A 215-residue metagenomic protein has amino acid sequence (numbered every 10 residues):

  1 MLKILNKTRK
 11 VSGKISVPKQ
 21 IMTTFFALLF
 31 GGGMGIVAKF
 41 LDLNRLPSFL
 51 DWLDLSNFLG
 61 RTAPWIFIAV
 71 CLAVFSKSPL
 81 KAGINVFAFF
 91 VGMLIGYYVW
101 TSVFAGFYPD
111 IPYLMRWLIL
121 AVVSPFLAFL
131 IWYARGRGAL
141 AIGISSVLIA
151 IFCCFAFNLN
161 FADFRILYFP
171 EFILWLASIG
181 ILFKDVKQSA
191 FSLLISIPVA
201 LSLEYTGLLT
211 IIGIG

Functional and structural regions predicted by a protein language model:
M1-L94, Y98-V99: N-terminal topogenic module of multi-pass integral membrane proteins
A63-A73, L120-W132, I173-I179: Hydrophobic cores of alpha-helical transmembrane segments in multi-pass inner/ER membrane proteins, independent
V74-N85, W132-I142, I181-L194: Membrane-helix interface "capping/anchor" motifs
I84-M93, G143-F152, S189-S202: Central hydrophobic cores of alpha-helical transmembrane segments in multi-pass integral membrane proteins
L94, V122, F172-F183, V199-E204: Alpha-helical transmembrane segments and their membrane-interface exit regions
V99-L167: Membrane-proximal helix-loop-helix units in multi-pass membrane proteins
F107, F157-Y168, W175-S192: Membrane-helix boundary connector in multi-pass membrane proteins
L201-G215: Juxtamembrane boundary at the C-terminal end of a transmembrane helix
